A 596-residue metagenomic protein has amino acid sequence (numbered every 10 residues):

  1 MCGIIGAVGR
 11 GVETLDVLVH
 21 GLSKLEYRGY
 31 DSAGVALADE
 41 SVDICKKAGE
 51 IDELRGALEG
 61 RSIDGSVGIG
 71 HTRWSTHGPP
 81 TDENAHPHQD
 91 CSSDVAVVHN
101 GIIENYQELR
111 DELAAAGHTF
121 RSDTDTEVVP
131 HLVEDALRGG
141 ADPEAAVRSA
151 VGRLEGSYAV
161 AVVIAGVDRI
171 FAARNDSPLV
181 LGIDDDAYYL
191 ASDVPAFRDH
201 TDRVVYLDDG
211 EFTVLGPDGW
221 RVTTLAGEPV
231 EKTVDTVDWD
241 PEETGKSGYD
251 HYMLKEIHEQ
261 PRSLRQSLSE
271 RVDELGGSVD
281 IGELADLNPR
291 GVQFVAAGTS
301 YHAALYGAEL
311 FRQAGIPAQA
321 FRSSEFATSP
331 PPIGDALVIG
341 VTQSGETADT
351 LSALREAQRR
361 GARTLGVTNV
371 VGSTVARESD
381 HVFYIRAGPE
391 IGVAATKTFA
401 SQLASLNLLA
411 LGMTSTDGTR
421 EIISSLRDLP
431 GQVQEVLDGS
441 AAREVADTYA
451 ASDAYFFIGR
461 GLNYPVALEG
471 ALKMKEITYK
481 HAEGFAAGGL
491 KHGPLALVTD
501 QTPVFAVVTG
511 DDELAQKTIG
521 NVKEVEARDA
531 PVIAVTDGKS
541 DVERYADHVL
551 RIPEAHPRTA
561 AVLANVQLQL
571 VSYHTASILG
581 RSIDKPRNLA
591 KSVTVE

Functional and structural regions predicted by a protein language model:
M1-P217, T223-K246, R265-S269, E274-N288 (+5 more regions): Conserved short alpha-helical segments that host acidic/polar catalytic motifs at enzyme active sites
I4, V97, V162, A172 (+6 more regions): Structural beta-sheet core signal
G11, L22, V151, Q260-L264 (+3 more regions): Active-site phosphate/pyrophosphate-binding segments
D64-S66, G70-E83, S267-L284, Y306-V341 (+2 more regions): Glycine-rich oxoanion-binding loops at beta->alpha junctions
S157-A187, D453-E476, D512-L514, I519: Acidic/histidine-rich
G227, Y545-A546, A555-E596: Generic C-terminus detector
L284, R290-S424, D428, V508-D512 (+3 more regions): Glycine-rich phosphate-binding loops that contact phosphosugars or nucleotide phosphates
A303-A304, A348-L351, V445, P465-E469 (+7 more regions): Extended hydrophobic-aromatic, low-complexity segments
